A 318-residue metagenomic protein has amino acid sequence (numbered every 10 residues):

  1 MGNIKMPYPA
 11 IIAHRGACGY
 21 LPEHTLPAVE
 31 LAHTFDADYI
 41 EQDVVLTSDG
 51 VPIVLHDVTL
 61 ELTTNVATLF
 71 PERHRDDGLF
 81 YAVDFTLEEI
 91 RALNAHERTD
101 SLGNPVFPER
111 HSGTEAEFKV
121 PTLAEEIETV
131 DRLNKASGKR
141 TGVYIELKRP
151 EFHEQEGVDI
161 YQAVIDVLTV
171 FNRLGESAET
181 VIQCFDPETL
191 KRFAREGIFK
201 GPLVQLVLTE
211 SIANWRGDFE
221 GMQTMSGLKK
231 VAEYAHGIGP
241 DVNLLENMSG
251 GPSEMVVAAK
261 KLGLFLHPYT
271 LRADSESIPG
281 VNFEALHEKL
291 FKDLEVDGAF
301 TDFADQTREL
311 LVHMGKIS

Functional and structural regions predicted by a protein language model:
M1-S318: Phosphate-group recognition and catalysis centered on beta-loop-alpha active-site segments
